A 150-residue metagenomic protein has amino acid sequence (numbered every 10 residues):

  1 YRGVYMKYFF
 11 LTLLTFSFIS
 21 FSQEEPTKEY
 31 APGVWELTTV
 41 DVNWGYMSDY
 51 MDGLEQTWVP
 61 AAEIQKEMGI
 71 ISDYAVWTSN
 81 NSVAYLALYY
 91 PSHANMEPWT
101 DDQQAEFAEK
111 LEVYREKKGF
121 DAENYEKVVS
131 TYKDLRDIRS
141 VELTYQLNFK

Functional and structural regions predicted by a protein language model:
Y1-Y5: Short, Lys/Arg-enriched N-terminal segments with co-localized hydrophobic residues within the first ~10-30 amino acids
Y8-F18: Sec-dependent N-terminal signal peptides
Q23-K28, A62-Y85, Y89, P98: Short, glycine- and small/hydrophobic-rich beta-strand elements in well-ordered beta-sheets
E24-D49: Immediate post-signal-peptide N-terminus of mature secreted/exported proteins
Y30-P32, E142-Q146: Intrinsic disorder/low-complexity detector
L37-T39, W58, A87: Short, structured motif recognition centered on aromatic/hydrophobic residues
Y46-I71: Short amphipathic alpha-helical segments
I64-S72, Y89-E142: An amphipathic, aromatic/His-enriched active-site/gating alpha helix that lines ligand/cofactor pockets
